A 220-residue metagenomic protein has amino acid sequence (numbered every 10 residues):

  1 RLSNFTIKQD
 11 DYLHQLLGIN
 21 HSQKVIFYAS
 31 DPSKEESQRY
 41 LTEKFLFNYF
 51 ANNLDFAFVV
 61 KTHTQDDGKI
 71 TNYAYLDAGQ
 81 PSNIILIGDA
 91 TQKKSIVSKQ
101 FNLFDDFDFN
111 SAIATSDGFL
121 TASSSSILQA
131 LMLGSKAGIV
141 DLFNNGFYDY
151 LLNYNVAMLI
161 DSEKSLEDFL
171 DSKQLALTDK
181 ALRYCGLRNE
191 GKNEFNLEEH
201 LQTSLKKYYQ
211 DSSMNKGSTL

Functional and structural regions predicted by a protein language model:
R1-Q92: Conserved catalytic-core segment of nucleotide-activated headgroup transferases in glycan assembly
I7, L103-D106, E163: Structural motif corresponding to alpha-helix initiation and N-cap regions
V25-I26, A57, D117-F119, K136-A137: Beta-sheet entry/capping signal
S30, V60-T64, S123-S124, A130 (+1 more regions): Active-site proximal loops enriched in glycine and acidic residues that flank catalytic Cys/His/Asp and coordinate
A51, I113-A114, D171: Alpha-helix boundary recognition
Q65-L128, L133: Donor nucleotide-activated moiety binding/catalytic core segment of transferases that use nucleotide-activated donors
Q100, F169-L220: C-terminal amphipathic helix plus adjacent low-complexity, charged tail appended to glycosyltransferase catalytic
S125-N189: Catalytic binding pocket for nucleotide-activated donors in carbohydrate/polymer assembly enzymes
